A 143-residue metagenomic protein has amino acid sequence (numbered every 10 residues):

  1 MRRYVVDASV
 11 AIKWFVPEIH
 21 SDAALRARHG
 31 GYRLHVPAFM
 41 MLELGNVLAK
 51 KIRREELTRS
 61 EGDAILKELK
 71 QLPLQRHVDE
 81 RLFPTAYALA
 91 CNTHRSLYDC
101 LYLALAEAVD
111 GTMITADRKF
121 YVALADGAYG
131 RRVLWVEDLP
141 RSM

Functional and structural regions predicted by a protein language model:
M1-M40, K51-A64, A128, S142: Short, well-structured N-terminal submotif of metal-dependent ribonuclease cores
M1-R3, L103, E107-M143: Acidic, PIN/NYN-like endoribonuclease modules and their adjacent C-terminal/linker elements
K13-F15, V47, A123: Residues that scaffold the ATP/ADP-binding catalytic core of kinase and kinase-like folds
A23, E43, T85, V122-A123: Phosphate- and divalent-cation-binding pockets in alpha/beta enzyme and binding domains that engage nucleotide-derived
F39-L42, L101: Aromatic- and histidine-enriched alpha-helix N-cap/loop-to-helix transition segments that scaffold the rims
G45-H77, T85: Active-site-proximal, substrate-binding regions of enzyme catalytic domains and RNA-binding/basic surfaces
L74-R118: Active-site neighborhoods of divalent-metal-dependent phosphate/nucleic-acid chemistry enzymes
